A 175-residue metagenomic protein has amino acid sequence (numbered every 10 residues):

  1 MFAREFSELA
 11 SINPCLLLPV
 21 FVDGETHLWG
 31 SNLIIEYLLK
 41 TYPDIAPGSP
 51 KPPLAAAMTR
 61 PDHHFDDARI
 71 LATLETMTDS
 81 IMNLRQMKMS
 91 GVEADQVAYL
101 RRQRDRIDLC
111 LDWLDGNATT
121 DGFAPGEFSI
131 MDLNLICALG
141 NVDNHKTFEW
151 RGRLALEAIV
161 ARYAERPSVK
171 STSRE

Functional and structural regions predicted by a protein language model:
M1-V97: GST-like domain detector, emphasizing the conserved glutathione-binding G-site in the N-terminal thioredoxin-like
S11, K40, G116-F123, E165: Secondary-structure boundary motif
I35, L39, A68, L111 (+2 more regions): Non-transmembrane alpha-helical segments in soluble domains of secreted/periplasmic/extracellular proteins
Y37, H145, T172: Residues that scaffold the ATP/ADP-binding catalytic core of kinase and kinase-like folds
K40, T73, L139, R162-E165: Residues within well-ordered alpha-helical secondary structure of globular protein domains
P47-A57, G122-G126, R151, K170-R174: Short, hydrophobic secondary-structure boundary micro-motifs
L74-A158: GST-like fold's C-terminal all-alpha helical module
L154-E175: C-terminal end-helix/capping segment
